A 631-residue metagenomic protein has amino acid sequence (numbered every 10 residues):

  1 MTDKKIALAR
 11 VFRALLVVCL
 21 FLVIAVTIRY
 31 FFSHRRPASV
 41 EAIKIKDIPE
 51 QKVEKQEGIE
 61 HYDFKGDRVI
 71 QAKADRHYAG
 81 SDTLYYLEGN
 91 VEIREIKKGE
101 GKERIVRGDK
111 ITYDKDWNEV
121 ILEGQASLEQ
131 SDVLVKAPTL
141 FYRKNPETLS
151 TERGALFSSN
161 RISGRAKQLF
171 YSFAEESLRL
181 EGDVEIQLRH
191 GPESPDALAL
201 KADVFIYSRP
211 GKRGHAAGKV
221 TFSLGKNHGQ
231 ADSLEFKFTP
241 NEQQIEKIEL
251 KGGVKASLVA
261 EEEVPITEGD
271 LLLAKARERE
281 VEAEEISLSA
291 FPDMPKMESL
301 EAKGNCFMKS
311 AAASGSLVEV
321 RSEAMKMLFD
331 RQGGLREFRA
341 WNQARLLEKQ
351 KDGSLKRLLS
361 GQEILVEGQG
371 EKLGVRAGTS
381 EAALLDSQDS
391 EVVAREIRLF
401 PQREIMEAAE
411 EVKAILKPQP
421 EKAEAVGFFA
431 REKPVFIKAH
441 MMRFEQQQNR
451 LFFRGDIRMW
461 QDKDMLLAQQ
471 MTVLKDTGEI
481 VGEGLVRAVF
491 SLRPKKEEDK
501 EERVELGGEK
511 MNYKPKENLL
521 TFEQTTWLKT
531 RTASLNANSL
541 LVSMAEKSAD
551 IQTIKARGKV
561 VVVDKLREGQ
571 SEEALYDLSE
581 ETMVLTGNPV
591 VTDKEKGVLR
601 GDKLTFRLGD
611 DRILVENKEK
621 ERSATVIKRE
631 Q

Functional and structural regions predicted by a protein language model:
M1-Q631: Mature-chain termini and adjacent capping regions
